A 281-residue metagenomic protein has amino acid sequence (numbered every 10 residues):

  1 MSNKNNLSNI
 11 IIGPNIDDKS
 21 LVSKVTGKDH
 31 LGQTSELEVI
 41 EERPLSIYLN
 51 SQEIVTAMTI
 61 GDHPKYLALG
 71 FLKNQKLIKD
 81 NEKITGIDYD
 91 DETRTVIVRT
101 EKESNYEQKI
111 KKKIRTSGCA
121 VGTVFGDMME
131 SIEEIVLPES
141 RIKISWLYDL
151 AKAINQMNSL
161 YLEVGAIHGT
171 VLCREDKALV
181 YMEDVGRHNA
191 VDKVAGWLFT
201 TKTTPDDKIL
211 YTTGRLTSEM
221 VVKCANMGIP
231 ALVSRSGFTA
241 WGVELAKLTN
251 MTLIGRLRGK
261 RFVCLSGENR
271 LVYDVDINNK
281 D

Functional and structural regions predicted by a protein language model:
S2-E175, L179-Y181: Intrinsically disordered, low-complexity regions enriched in acidic/Ser/Thr/Pro/Gln residues
N74-K76, I84-G86, T95, V124-D127 (+4 more regions): Short, surface-exposed, polar/charged, turn-prone segments marking secondary-structure boundaries
K111, D274-D281: Phosphate/diphosphate-binding glycine-rich loops and adjacent basic-rich segments that engage nucleotide
D184: Flexible, glycine- and charge-enriched loops at secondary-structure boundaries
R187-I277: Feature captures the catalytic cores and cofactor-binding loops of soluble hydro-lyases/lyases that act on carboxylate
